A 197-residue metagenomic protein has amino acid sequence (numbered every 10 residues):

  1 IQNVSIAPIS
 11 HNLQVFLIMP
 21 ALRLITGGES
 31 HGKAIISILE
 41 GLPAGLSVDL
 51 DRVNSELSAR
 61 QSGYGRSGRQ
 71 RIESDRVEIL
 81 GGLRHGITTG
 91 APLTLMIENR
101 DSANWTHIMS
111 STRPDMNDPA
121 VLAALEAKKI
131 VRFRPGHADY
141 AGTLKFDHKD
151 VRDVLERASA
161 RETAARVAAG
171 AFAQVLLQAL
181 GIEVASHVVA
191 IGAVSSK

Functional and structural regions predicted by a protein language model:
L17-K197: Generic N-terminal targeting/processing segments that precede catalytic cores or assembly contacts
